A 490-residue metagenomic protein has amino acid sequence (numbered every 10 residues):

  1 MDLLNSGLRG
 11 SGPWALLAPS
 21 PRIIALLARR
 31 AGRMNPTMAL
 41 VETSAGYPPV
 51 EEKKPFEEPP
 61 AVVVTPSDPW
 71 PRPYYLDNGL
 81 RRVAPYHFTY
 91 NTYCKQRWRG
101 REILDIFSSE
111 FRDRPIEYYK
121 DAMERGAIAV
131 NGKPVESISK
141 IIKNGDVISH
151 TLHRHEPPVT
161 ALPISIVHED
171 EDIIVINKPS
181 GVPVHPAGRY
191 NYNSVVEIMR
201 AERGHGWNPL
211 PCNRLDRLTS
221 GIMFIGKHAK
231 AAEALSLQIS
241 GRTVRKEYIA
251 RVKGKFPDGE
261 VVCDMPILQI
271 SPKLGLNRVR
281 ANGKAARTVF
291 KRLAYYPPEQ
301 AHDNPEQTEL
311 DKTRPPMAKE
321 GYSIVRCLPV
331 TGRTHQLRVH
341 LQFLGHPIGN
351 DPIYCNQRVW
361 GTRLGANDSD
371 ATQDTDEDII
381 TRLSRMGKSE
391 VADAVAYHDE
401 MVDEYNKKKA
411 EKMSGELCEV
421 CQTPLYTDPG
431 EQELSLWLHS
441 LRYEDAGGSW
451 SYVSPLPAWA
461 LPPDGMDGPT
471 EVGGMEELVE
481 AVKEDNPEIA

Functional and structural regions predicted by a protein language model:
D2-A490: RNA pseudouridine synthases
